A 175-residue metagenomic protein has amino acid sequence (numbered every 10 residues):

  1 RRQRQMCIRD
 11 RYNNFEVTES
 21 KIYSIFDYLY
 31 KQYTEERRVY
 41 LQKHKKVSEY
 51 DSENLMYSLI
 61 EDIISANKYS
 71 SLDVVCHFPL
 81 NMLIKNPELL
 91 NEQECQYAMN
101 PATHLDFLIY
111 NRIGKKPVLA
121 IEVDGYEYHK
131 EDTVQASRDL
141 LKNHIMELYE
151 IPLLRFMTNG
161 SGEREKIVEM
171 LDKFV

Functional and structural regions predicted by a protein language model:
R2-I8: Short, small-residue-biased leader/transition segments that mark boundaries at the very start of proteins
Y12-A120, Y126-V175: Nucleic-acid endo/exonuclease domains
